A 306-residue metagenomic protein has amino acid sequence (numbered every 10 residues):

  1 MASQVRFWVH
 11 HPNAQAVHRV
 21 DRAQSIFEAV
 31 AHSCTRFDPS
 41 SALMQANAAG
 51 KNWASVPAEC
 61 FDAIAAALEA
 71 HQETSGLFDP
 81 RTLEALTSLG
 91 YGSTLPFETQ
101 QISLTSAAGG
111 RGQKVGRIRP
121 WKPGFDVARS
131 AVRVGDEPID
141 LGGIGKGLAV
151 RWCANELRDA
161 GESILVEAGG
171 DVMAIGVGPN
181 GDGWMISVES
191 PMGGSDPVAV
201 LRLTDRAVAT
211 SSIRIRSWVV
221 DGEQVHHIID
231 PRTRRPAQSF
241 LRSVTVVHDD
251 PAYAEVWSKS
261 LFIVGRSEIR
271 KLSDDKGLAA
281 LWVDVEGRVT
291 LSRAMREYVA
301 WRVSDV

Functional and structural regions predicted by a protein language model:
M1-V306: Mature catalytic core of soluble alpha/beta enzymes
